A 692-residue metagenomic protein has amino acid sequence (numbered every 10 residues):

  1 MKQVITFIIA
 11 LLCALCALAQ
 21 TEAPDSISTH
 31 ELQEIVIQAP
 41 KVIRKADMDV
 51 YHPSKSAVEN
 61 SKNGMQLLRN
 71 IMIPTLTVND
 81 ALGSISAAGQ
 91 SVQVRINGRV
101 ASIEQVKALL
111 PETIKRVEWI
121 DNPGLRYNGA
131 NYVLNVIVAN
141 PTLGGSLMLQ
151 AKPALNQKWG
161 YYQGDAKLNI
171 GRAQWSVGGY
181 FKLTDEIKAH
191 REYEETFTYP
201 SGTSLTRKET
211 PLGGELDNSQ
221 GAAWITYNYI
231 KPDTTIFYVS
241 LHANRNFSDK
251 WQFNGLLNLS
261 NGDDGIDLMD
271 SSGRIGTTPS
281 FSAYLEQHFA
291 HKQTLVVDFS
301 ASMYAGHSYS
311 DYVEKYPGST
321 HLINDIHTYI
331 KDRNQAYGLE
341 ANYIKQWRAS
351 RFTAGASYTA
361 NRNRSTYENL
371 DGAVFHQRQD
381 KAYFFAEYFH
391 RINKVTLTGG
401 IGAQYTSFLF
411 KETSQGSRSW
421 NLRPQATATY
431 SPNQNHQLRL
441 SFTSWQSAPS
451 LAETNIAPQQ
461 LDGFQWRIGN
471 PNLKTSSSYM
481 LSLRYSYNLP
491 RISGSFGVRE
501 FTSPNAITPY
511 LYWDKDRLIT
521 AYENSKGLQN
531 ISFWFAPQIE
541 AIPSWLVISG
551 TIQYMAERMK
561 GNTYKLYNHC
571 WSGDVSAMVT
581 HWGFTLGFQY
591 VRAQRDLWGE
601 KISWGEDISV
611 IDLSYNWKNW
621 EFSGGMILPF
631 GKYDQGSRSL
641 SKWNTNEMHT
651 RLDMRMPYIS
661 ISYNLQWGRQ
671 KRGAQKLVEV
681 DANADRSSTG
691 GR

Functional and structural regions predicted by a protein language model:
Q20-E34, Q38-N254, D270-Y304, Y337 (+12 more regions): Membrane-proximal, glycine/serine-rich, low-complexity loop/turn segments characteristic of large bacterial
D47, A139-M148, T196-E209, G255-D267 (+9 more regions): Flexible, solvent-exposed coil segments and beta strand-coil junctions, predominantly the extracellular/periplasmic
A108-L109, L155-N156, G214-D217, S271-T277 (+9 more regions): Replace "Gram-negative outer membrane beta-barrel proteins" with "bacterial and organellar outer membrane beta-barrel
G129-N131, I137-A151, W251-G255, T353-N361 (+3 more regions): Surface-exposed extracellular loop regions of Gram-negative outer-membrane beta-barrel proteins
D165, I552-M559, W571-T645, H649: C-terminal beta-barrel architecture of Gram-negative outer-membrane proteins
V313-T398, F410-E412, T429-S431, L528-Q538 (+1 more regions): Outer-membrane beta-barrel transmembrane domain signature of Gram-negative proteins, especially the mid-to-C-terminal
A336-G338, Y383, N470, K474 (+3 more regions): Outer membrane beta-barrel strand-and-loop segments of large Gram-negative receptors, especially TonB-dependent
Y405-L409, Q434-Y479, V498-K515, G631-L640: Surface-exposed extracellular loop regions of Gram-negative outer-membrane beta-barrel proteins, predominantly
